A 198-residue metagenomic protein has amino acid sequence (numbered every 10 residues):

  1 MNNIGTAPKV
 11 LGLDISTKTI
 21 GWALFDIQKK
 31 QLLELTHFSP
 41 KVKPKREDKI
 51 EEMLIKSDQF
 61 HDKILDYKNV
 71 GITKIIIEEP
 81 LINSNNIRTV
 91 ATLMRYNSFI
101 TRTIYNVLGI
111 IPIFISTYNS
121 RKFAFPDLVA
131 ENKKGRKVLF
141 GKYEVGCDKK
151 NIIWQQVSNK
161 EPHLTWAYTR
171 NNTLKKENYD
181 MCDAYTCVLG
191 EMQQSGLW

Functional and structural regions predicted by a protein language model:
M1-W198: Phosphate- and other anionic-substrate recognition elements at nucleic-acid/protein interfaces
